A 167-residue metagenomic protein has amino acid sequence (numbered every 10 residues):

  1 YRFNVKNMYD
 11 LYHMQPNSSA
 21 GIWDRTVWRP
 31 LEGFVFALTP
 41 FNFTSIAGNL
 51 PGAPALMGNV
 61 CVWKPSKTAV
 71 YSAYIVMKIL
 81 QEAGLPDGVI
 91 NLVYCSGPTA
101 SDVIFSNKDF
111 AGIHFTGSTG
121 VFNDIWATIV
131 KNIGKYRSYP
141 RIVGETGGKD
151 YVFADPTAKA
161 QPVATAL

Functional and structural regions predicted by a protein language model:
Y1, A73-V76, I104, I125-W126: Hydrophobic packing residues within well-ordered alpha-helices of enzyme cores
Y1-Y12: Glycine-rich loop-to-alpha-helix module at the N-terminal edge of alpha/beta enzyme cores
H13-D87, G147, Q161: Conserved small-residue-rich beta-alpha loop and adjacent elements that most often cradle the phosphate/pyrophosphate
D24-T26, N91-H114: A structured beta-alpha segment of the ubiquitous adenosine-cofactor-binding alpha/beta core
V35, F41-N42, G97-V103, T119-V121: Beta-loop-alpha module in the N-terminal Rossmann-like domain of NAD(P)-dependent dehydrogenases, especially those
L38, M57, V62-S66, V93-C95 (+4 more regions): Generic beta-strand/beta-sheet core signal
A53-A55, I104, G134: Hydrophobic/aromatic ligand-binding patch that stacks against planar heteroaromatic rings of cofactors or nucleotides
I79-G84, S106-K108, G112, G120-L167: ALDH superfamily catalytic-core signature
